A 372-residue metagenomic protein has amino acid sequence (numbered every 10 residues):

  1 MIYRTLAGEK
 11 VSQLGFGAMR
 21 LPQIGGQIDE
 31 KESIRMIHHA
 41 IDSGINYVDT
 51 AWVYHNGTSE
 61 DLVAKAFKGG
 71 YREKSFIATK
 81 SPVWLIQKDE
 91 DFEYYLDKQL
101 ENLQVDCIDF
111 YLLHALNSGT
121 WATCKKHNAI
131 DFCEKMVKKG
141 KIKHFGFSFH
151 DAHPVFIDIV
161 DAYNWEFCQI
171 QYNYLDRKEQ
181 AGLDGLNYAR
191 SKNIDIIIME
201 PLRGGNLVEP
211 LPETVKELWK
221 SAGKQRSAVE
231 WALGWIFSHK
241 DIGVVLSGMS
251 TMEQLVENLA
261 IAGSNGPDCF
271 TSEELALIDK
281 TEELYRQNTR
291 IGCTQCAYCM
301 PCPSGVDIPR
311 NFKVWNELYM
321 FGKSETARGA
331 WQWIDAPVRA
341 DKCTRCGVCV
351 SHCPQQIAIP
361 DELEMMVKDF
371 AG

Functional and structural regions predicted by a protein language model:
M1-S75, K138: N-terminal binding-site loop/beta-alpha segment at the start of enzyme catalytic domains that lines or forms
I2, E32-M36, S59-A66, Y95-Q99 (+7 more regions): A general structural detector for well-ordered alpha-helical segments in enzyme core domains, enriched
F16, S33, A40, V48 (+12 more regions): Conserved, mostly hydrophobic/aromatic
G17, A51-Y54, Y111-H114, S148 (+3 more regions): Conserved residues at the C-terminal ends of beta-strands
I24, W84-M199, P210-K216, G223-K224 (+1 more regions): Glycine/proline-rich, positively charged, aromatic-decorated active-site loop/lid region on the catalytic face
I45-N46, K65, D184-G372: Structured C-terminal cap/extension of enzyme domains
Y47-Y54, K143-F147, Q169-I170, V244-L246 (+1 more regions): Short catalytic-loop micro-motif centered on adjacent basic/acidic residues
Y54, T58, H150-D151, S250 (+1 more regions): Short beta->alpha linker loops
